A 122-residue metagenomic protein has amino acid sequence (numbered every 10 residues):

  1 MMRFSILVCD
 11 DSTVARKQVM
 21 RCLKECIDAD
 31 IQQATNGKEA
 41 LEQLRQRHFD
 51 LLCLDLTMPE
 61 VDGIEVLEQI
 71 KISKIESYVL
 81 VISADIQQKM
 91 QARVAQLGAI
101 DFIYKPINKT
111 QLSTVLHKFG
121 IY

Functional and structural regions predicted by a protein language model:
T13-Q32, L97: Two-component/phosphorelay signaling modules centered on CheY-like receiver
N36, D62-E65: Acidic catalytic/metal-coordinating carboxylates
E42, I64-I75: Short amphipathic alpha-helix used as the core "switch/output" element in two-component signaling
R47-C53: Active-site beta3 strand of CheY-like receiver
M58: Receiver (REC) domain active-site loop signature in two-component systems and cognate sites in sensor histidine kinases
K89, I107-H117: C-terminal output helix
